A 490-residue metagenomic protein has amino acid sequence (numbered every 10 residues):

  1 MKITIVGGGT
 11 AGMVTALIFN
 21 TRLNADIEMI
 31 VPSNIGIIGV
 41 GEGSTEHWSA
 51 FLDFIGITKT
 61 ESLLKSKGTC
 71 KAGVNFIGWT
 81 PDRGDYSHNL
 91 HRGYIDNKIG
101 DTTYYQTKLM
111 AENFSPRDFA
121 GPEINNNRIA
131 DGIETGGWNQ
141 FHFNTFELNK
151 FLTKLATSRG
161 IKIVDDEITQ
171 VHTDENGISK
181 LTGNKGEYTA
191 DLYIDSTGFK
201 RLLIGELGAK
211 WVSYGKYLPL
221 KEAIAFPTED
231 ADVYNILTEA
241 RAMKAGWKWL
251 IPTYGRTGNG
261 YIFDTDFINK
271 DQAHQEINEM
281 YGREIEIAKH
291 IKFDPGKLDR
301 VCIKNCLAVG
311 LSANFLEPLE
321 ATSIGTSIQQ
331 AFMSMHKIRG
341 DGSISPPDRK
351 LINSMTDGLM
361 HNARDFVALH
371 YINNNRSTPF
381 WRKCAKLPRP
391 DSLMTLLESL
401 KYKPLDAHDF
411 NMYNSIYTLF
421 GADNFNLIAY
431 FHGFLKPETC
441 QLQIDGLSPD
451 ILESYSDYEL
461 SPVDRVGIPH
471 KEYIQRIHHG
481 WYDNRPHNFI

Functional and structural regions predicted by a protein language model:
M1-G9: Beta1/beta-strand and adjacent pyrophosphate-binding region of the FAD-binding site in flavoprotein oxidoreductases
G12-M13: N-terminal Rossmann-fold NAD(P) dinucleotide-binding loop
N20-V40: Glycine-rich FAD pyrophosphate-binding loop
V40-N125: Dinucleotide-binding Rossmann-like beta1-alpha1 core, especially the glycine-rich loop that anchors the ADP
C70, H336, G340-I490: Long, low-complexity C-terminal extensions of enzymes
G136-A273: Predominantly flavin-linked oxidoreductase catalytic cores and closely associated redox partners
M243-D294, N314-T326, K337: Conserved FAD/dinucleotide-binding core of flavoprotein oxidoreductases
V301-L319: Short FAD-binding loop at a beta-strand-to-alpha-helix junction that anchors the flavin cofactor in diverse
